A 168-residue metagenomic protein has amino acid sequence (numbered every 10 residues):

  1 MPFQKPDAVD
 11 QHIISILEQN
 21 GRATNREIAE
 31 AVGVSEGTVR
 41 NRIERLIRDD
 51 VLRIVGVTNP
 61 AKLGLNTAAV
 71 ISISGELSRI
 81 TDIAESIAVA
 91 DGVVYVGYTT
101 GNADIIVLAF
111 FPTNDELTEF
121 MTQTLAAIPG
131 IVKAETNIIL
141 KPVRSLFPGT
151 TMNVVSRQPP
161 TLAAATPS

Functional and structural regions predicted by a protein language model:
M1-S168: A compositional/biophysical signature of low hydrophobicity enriched in polar/charged and small residues
